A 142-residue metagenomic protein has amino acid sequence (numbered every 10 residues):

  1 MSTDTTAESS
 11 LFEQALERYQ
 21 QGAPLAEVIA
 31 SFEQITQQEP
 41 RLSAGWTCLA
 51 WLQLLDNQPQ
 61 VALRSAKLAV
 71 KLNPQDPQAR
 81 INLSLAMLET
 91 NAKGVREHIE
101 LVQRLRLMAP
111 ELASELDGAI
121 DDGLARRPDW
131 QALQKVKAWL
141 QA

Functional and structural regions predicted by a protein language model:
T5-Q38: Alpha-helical segment of the N-proximal tetratricopeptide repeat
E8, L101-A142: Terminal, low-structured helical/coil segments at or just beyond the last alpha-helical repeat
Q21-S31, D56-L68, T90-L101, R127-W130: Structural signature of tandem alpha-helical TPR/SEL1-like repeats, specifically the intra-repeat loop/turn
